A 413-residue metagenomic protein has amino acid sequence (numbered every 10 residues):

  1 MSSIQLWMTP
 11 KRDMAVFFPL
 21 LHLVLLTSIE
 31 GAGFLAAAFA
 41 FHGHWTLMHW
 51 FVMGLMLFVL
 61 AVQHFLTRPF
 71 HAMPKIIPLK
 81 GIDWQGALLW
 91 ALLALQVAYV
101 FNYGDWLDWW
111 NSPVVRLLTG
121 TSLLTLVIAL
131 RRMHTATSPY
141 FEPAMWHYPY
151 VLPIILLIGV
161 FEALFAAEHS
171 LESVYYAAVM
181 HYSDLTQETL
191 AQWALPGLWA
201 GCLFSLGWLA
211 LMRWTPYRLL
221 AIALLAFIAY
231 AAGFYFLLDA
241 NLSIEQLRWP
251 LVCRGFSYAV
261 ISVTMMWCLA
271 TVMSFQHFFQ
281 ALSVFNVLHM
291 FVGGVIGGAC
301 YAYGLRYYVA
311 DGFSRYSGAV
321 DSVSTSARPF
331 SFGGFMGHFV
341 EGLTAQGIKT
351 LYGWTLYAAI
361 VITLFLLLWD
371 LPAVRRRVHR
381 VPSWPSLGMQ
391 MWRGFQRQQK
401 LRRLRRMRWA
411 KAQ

Functional and structural regions predicted by a protein language model:
M1-L66, Y303, Y307, W354-V374: Transmembrane-helix bundle of Major Facilitator Superfamily
P10-L20, H277-V284, G347: Cytoplasmic loop-to-transmembrane helix junctions
F17, L47-V52, V114-L117, Q187-L190 (+3 more regions): Alpha-helical transmembrane segments of multi-pass secondary-active solute transporters
F18-I29, G86, W90, F161 (+2 more regions): Structural signature of transmembrane alpha-helices in multi-pass secondary transporters
F41-M53, Y103-P113, T215, Y303-Y357: A membrane-interface helix-boundary motif in multi-pass transporters
G43-L156, F161: Hydrophobic transmembrane-helix bundles of small-molecule transporters
Y140-A310, T355-L356, W369: 12-transmembrane solute porter fold
F330-Q413: Transmembrane-helix exit segments and adjacent C-terminal regions of multi-pass membrane proteins
